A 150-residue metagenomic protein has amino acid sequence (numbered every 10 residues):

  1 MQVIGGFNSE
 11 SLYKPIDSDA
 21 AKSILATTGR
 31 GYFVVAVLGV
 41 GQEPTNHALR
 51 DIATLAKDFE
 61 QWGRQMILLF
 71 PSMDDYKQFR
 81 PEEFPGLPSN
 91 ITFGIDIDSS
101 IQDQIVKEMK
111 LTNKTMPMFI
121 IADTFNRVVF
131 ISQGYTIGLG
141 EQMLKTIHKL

Functional and structural regions predicted by a protein language model:
M1-F33, V40-G41, R50-T54: A short beta-strand-turn-helix
M1-Q2, S11, E82, I105 (+2 more regions): ER-lumen resident redox/N-glycosylation machinery signature
D17, I95-I97: Short loop/edge segments at beta-strand edges and connector loops that shape dinucleotide/nucleotide cofactor-binding
A26-G29, E60-Q61, G86-L87, L111-K114: Extracellular/periplasmic catalytic domains that process cell-envelope and extracellular macromolecules
F33, V37-P88, S100-V106: Structural microenvironment flanking redox-active thiols in thiol-disulfide oxidoreductases
F70-S72, I95, S132: Residue-level recognition of beta-strand->loop/alpha-helix junctions
P88-T92, E108-I120: Structural micro-motif
K114-L150: Thiol-/selenol-based redox modules, centered on thioredoxin-like and closely related oxidoreductase domains
